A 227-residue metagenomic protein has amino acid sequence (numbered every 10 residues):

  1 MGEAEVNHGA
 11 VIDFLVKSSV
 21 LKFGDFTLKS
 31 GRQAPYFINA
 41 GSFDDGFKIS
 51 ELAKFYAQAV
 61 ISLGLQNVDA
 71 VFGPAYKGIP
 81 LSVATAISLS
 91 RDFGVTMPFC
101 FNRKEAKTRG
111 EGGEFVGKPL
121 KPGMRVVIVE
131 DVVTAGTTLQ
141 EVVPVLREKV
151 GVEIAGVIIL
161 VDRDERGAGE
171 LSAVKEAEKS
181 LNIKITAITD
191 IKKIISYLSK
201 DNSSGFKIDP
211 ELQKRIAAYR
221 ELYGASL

Functional and structural regions predicted by a protein language model:
M1-V129, T134-L227: PRPP-associated nucleotide enzymes
